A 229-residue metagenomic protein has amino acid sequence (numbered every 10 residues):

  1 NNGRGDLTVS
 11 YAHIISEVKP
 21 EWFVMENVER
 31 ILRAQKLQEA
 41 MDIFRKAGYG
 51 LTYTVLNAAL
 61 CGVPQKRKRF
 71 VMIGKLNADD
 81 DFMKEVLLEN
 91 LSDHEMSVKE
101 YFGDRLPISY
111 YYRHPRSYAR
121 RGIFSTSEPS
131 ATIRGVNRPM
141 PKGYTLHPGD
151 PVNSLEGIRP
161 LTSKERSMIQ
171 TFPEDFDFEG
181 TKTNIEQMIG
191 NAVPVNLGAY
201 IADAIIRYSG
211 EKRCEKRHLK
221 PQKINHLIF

Functional and structural regions predicted by a protein language model:
N1-T132, R138: Class I S-adenosyl-L-methionine
R105-F229: C-terminal target-recognition/interaction regions appended to catalytic cores
